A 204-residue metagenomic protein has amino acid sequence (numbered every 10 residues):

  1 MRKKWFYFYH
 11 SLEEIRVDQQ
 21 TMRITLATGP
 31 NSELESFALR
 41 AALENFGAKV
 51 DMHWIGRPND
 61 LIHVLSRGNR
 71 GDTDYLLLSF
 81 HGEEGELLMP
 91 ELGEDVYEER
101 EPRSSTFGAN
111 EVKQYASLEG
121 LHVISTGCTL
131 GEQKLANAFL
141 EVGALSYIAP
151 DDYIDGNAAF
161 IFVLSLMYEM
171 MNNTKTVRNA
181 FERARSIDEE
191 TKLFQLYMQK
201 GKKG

Functional and structural regions predicted by a protein language model:
R2-Y75, H81, E99: A domain-level signal for caspase-like cysteine endopeptidase catalytic cores and their zymogen-processing architecture
I15-I24, V96-Y115, E169-G204: Caspase-like cysteine protease fold
P30-E33, N59-D60, G82-E86, T129-E132 (+1 more regions): Short acidic, S/G/P-rich loop/turn micro-motifs used as interaction or catalytic elements
S36-F37, G85-L88, K134-A136, A159: Short glycine-/acidic-enriched loop or helix-start segments at secondary-structure transitions that form or flank
D74-G93, F139-Y147: Active-site microenvironments of hydrolase-like enzyme catalytic domains
D95-F160: Catalytic cores of nucleophile-dependent amide-cleaving enzymes
A158-M171: Short, small-residue alpha-helix embedded
